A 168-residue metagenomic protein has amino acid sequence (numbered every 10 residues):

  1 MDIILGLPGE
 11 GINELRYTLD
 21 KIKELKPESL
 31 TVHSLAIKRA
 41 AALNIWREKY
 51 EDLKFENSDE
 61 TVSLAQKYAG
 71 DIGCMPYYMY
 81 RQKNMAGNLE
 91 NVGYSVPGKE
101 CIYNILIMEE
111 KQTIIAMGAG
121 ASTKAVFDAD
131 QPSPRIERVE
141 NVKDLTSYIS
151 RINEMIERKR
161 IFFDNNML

Functional and structural regions predicted by a protein language model:
M1-L168: C-terminal scaffold of the Radical SAM
